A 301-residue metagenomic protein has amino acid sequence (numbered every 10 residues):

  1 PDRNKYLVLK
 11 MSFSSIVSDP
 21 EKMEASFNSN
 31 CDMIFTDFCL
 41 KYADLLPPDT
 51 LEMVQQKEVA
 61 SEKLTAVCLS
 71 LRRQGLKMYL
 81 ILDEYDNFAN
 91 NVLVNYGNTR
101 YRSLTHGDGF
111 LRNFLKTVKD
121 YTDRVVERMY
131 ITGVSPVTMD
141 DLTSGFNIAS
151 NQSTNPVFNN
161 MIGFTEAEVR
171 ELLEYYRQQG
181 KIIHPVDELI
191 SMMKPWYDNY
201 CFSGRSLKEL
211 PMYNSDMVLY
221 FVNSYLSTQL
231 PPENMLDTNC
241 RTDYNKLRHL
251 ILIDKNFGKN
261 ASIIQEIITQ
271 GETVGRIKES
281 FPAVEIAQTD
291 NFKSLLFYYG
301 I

Functional and structural regions predicted by a protein language model:
P1-L40: P-loop NTPase motor core
S14, D83-E84, N113-M139, T143-F146: A short beta-strand-to-loop transition that corresponds to the Sensor-1 phosphate-sensing loop of AAA+ P-loop ATPases
S26-N28, V94-R102, L142-P156, L219-L236: Short secondary-structure boundary/capping segments
P47-L69: Short glycine-rich substrate-engagement loop in P-loop NTPases that contacts/grips substrate
A66-R73, R100-E127: Substrate-engagement module of ASCE P-loop NTPases
Q74-L104: Conserved P-loop NTPase "ATPase switch" module shared by AAA+ and STAND
T138-S144, Q152-N223: Amphipathic alpha-helical segments of the small helical/lid subdomains adjacent to P-loop NTPase cores
L207-L210, Y220-G300: Conserved helicase/translocase motor-coupling segment
